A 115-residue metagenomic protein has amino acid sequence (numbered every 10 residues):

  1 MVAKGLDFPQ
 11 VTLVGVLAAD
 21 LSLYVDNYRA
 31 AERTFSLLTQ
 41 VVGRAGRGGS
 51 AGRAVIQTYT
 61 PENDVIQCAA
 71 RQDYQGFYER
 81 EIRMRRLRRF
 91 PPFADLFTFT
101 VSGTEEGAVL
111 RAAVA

Functional and structural regions predicted by a protein language model:
M1-A115: C-terminal helicase module of SF1/SF2 nucleic-acid helicases/translocases
